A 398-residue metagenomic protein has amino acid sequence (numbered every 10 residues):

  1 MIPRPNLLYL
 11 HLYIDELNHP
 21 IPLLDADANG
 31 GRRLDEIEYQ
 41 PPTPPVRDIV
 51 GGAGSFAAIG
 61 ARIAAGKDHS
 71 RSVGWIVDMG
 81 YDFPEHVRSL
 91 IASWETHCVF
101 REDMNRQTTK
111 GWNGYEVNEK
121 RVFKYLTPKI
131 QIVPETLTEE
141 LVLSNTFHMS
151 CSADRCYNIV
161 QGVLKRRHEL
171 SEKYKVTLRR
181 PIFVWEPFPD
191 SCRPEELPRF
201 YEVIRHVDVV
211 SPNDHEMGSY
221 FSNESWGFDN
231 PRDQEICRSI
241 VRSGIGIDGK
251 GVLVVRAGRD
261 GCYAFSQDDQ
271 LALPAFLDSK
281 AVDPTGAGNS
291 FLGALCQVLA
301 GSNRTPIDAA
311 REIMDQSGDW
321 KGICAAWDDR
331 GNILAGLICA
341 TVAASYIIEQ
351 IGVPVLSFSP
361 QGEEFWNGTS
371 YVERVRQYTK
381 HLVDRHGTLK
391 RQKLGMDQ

Functional and structural regions predicted by a protein language model:
M1, N18, L23, E169-V176 (+2 more regions): Conserved phosphate-binding/catalytic region of the ribokinase-like
I2-P3, I14-D15, P20-P22, L34-D48 (+4 more regions): Conserved N-terminal subdomain of the carbohydrate kinase-like
P5-L7, D25, N145-H148, I182 (+2 more regions): Structural motif
Y9-L12, D27-L34: N-terminal nucleotide-binding beta1-loop-alpha1 segment
G54-S70, S243: A short, N-terminal amphipathic alpha-helix
I59, G111-Y115, G261-F265: Short beta-strand scaffold segments in enzyme catalytic cores
A61, N213, G288: Short, conserved phosphate/pyrophosphate- and ester-handling motifs at nucleotide-, phospho-/glycolipid
T146-S239, D260-G261: Conserved beta-alpha-beta core of the PfkB/ribokinase-like small-molecule kinase fold
